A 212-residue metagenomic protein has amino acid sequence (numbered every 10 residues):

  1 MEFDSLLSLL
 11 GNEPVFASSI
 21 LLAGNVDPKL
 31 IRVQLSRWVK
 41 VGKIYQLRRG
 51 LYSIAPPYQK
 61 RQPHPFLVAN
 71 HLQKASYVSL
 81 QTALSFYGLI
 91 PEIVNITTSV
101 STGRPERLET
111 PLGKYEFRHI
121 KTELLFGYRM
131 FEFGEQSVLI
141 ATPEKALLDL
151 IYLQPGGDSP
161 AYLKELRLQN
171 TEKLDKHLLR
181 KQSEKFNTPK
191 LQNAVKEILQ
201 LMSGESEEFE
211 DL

Functional and structural regions predicted by a protein language model:
M1-A75: Short beta-edge/loop segments at beta->alpha junctions of small alpha/beta modules that act as binding/recognition
I54-L212: Nucleic-acid-binding surface
